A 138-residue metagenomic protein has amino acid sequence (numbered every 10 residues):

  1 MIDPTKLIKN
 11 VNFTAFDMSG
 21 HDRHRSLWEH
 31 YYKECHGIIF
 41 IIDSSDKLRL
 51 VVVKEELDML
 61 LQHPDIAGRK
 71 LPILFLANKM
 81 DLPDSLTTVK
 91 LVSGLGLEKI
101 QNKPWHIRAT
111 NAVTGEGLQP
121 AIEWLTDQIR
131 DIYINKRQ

Functional and structural regions predicted by a protein language model:
M1-Q138: TRAFAC-class small GTPase G-domain
